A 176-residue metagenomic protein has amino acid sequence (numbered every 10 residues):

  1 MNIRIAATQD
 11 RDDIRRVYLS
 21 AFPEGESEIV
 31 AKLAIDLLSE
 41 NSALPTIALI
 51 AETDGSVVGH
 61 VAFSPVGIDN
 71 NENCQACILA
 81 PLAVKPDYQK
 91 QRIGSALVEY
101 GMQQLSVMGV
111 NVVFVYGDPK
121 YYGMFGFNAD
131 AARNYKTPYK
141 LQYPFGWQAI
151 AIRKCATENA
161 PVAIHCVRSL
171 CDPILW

Functional and structural regions predicted by a protein language model:
N2-I14: A short beta-loop-alpha structural element at the N-terminal edge of CoA-dependent acyl/N-acetyltransferase catalytic
R11, F22-D54, V58-A62, G67: Active-site rim helix/loop that mediates acceptor-substrate recognition in acyltransferases
T53-G55, D87, A151-A156: Short loop segments at secondary-structure junctions
S64, L97-G101, A129-N134: Short acidic (Asp/Glu) patches
V66-L79, Q89: A conserved beta-turn-beta hairpin within the catalytic core of GNAT-like acetyltransferases that forms part
L79, V84, K90-Q103, V115: Conserved acetyl-CoA-binding loop-helix of GNAT-fold acetyltransferases
V107-N111, Y116-Q142: Conserved active-site alpha-helix within GNAT-family acetyltransferase domains
T137-W176: C-terminal "cap" of GNAT-fold acetyltransferases
